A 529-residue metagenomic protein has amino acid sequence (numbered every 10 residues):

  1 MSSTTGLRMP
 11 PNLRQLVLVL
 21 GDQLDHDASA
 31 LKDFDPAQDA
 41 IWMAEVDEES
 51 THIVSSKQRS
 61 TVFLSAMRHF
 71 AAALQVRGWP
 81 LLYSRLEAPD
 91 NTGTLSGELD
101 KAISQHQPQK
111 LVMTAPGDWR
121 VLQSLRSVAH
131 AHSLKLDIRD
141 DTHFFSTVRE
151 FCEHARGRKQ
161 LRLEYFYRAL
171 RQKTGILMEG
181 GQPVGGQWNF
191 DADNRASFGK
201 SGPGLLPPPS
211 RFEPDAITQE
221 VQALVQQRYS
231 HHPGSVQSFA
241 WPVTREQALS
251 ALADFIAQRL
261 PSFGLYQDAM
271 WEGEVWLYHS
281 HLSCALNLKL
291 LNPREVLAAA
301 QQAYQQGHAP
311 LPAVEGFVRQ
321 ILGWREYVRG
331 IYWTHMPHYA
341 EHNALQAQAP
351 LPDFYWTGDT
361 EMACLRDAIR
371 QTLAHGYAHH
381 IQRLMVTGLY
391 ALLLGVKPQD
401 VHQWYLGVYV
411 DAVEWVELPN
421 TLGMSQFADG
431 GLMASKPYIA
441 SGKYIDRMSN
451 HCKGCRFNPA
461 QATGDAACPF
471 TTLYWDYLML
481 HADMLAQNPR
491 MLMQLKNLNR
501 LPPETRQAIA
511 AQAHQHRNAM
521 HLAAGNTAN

Functional and structural regions predicted by a protein language model:
S2-L86: N-terminal beta-strand-loop-alpha-helix module at the start of alpha/beta ligand-binding or catalytic domains
L7-R8, L20, D27, S250 (+2 more regions): C-terminal catalytic domain of photolyase/cryptochrome flavoproteins, centering on the FAD-binding pocket
D27-L31, I53-S55, G93-S96, V121-R126 (+2 more regions): A short acidic (Asp/Glu
A44-E45, K135-T147, W415-G423: A generic structural motif
E49, Q172-A285, T463-T471, A482-N529: A eukaryotic "domain-start" boundary segment
V62-L82, V112-M113, H375-Q399: Hydrophobic/aromatic-rich, well-ordered segments within soluble, folded domains that form packed cores
G78-G93, F354-T357: Glycine-rich phosphate-binding "P-loop"
T94-W241: Beta-rich, aromatic/charged-enriched effector core domains that present basic-aromatic interfaces for binding
